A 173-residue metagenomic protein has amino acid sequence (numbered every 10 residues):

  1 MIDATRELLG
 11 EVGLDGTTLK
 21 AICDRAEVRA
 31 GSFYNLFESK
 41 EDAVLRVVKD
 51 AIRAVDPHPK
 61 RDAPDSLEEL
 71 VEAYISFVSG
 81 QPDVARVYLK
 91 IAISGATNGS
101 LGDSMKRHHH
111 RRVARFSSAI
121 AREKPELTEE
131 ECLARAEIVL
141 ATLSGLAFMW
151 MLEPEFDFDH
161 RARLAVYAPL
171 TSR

Functional and structural regions predicted by a protein language model:
M1-T5, I22-C23, V47-A51, V55 (+1 more regions): Generic hydrophobic, amphipathic alpha-helix propensity
A4-D42, R46: Helix-turn-helix
A30, V47, R61-G80, R173: Alpha-helical bundle regulatory/interaction domains
D56, K60-R61, D65, E69 (+4 more regions): Amphipathic alpha-helical packing segments from all-alpha helical-bundle domains
P59-D62, Y88, A92-A96, L146 (+1 more regions): Secondary-structure edge/capping motif, primarily at the C-terminal ends of alpha-helices and the immediately following
E72-S79, L89-T97, A121-R122, P169: Helix-loop "lid/cap" segments that line or gate small-molecule binding pockets
G102, K106, E123-P169: Hydrophobic/aromatic-rich alpha-helical bundle segments in the mid-to-C-terminal region
